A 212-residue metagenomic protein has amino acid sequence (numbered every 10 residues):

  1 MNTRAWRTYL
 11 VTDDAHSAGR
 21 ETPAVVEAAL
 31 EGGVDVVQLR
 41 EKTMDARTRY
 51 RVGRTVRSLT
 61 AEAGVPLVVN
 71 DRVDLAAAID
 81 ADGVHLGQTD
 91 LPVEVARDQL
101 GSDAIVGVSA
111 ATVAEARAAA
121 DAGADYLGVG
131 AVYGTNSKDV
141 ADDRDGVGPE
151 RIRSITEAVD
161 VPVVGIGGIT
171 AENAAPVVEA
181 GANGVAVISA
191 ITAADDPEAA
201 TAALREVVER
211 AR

Functional and structural regions predicted by a protein language model:
M1-G83, Q99-T112, R117-A124, S154 (+4 more regions): Conserved N-terminal beta1-alpha1 strand-loop-helix module at the mouth
D45, S102, K138-G146: Glycine-rich tight-turn/loop motif centered on a GG-T
D74, E150, A186: Active-site phosphate/pyrophosphate-handling residues
Q88-D98, G128-D142, G168-V207: Glycine-rich phosphate-binding active-site loops on the catalytic face of alpha/beta enzymes
A114-R144, I155: Histidine/lysine/aspartate-rich catalytic loop segments that bind and position anionic ligands
R144-E150, A158: Active-site-adjacent C-terminal substructures of enzyme catalytic domains
P149-S154, I166: Strongly charged, low-complexity linkers/loops
